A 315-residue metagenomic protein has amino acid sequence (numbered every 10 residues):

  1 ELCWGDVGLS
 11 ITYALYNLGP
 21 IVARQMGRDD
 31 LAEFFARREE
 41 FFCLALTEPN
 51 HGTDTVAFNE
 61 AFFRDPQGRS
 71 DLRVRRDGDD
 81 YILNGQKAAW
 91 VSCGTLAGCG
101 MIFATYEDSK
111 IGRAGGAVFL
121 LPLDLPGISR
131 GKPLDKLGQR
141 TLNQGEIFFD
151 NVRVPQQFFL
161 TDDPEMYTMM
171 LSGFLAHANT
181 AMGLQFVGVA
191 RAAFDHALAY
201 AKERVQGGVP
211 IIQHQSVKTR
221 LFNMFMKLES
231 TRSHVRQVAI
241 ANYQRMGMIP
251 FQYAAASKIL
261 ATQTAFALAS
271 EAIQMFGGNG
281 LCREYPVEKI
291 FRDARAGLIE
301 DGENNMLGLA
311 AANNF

Functional and structural regions predicted by a protein language model:
E1-C3, R76-Y81, F148, L175-F315: Alpha-helical interface subdomain recognition
E1-F42, S92, L96-C99, N242-R245: Internal helix-loop-helix
E39-D54: A short, Trp-centered hydrophobic/proline-enriched beta-strand micro-motif
F58-I82, E284-Y285: Cytochrome P450 C-terminal beta-domain/meander region
A61-D65, V91-S92, S109-K110, K136-L142: Short Gly/Pro-enriched turn/cap motifs at secondary-structure boundaries
D80, N84-S129: A short core secondary-structure module
D124-R153: Flexible, small-/acidic-enriched active-site or ligand-binding loops
D150-M169: Long, acidic (Asp/Glu-rich), low-complexity accessory segments flanking structured domains
